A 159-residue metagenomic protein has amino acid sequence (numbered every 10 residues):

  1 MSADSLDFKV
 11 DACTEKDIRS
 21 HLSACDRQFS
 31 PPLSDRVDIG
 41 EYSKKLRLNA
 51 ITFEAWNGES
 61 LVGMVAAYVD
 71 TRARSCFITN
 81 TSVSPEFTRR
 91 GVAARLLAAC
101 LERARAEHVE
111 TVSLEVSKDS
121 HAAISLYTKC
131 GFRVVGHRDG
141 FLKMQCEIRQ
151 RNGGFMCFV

Functional and structural regions predicted by a protein language model:
A3, F8-T79, S84, L97-A98 (+3 more regions): Acetyl-CoA-dependent GNAT
E59, G63, G91-A93, G131: Conserved phosphate-binding and hydrolysis motifs of nucleotide-dependent enzymes
A73, G91, A122: Residues that form or flank phosphate/diphosphate-binding pockets in enzymes that use nucleotide phosphates
N80, T88, V116: Base-recognition residues in the alpha-helical recognition helix of bacterial helix-turn-helix
V83, R89-E102, S125-K129: Conserved acetyl-CoA-binding loop-helix of GNAT-fold acetyltransferases
R90, E107-E110: Short coil/turn segments at alpha/beta junctions that flank glycine-rich nucleotide-binding fingerprints
E110-S113, S117-I124, K129-V159: C-terminal "cap" of GNAT-fold acetyltransferases
